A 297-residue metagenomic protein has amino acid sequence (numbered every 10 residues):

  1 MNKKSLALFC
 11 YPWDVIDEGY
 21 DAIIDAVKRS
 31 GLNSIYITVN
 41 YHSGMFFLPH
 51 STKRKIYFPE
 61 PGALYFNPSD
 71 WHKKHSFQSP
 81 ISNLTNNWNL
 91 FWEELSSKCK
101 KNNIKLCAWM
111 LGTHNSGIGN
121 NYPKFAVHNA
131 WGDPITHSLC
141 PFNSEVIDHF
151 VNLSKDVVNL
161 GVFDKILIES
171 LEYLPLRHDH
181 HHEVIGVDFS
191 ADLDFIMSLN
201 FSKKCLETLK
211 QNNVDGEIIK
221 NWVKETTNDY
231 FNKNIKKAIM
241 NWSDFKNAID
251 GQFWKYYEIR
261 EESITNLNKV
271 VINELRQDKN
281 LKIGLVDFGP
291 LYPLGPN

Functional and structural regions predicted by a protein language model:
K3-Y11, H75-S82, N89, C107-G161 (+2 more regions): Active-site-adjacent "subsite" loops/lids of carbohydrate-active enzymes
A7-F9, W13, K105-N115, L167-L174 (+2 more regions): Aromatic-lined carbohydrate-recognition surfaces of secreted/lumenal glycan-active proteins
F9-D21, I37-L48, L84-N89, S116 (+2 more regions): Acidic-and-aromatic substrate-binding clefts and catalytic sites of carbohydrate-active enzymes
D14-R29, N67-K101, D148-H149, S263-K269: Aromatic- and glycine-enriched glycan-recognition loops and surfaces that form the carbohydrate-binding subsites
D25-L32, L95-K98, S138-Y173: An active-site-proximal structural segment forming one wall of the substrate-binding cleft that immediately precedes
L32, Y36-N86: Aromatic-lined carbohydrate-binding/catalytic grooves of carbohydrate-active enzymes
M45-L64, H114-P134, S170-W242: Aromatic- and acidic-residue-enriched segments that line the glycan-binding/catalytic groove of carbohydrate-active
I81-N83, L139-P141, K246-S263: Surface-exposed cleft-lining segments at the edges of enzyme active sites
